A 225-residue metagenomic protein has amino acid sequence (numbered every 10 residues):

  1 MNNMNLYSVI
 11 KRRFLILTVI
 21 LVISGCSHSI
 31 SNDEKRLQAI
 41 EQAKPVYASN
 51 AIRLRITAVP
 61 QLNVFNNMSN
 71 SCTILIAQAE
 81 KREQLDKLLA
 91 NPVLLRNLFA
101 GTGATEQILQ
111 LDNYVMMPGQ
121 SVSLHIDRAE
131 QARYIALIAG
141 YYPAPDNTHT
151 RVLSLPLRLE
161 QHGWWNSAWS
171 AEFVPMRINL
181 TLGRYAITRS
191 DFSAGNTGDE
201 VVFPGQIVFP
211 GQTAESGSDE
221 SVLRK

Functional and structural regions predicted by a protein language model:
N2-L15: Bacterial N-terminal signal peptides that target proteins for export
V22-G25: C-terminal motif of bacterial Sec signal peptides marking the signal peptidase cleavage site
S27-I30: Bacterial signal peptide processing site
K35-T57: Post-signal peptide N-terminal segment of mature Sec-exported envelope proteins
A43-Y47, Q61-S69: Short, solvent-exposed beta-strand/turn "edge" segments of beta-rich domains on protein surfaces
L54-F65, K81: Short amphipathic, basic-aromatic surface patches that mediate peripheral association with negatively charged
T73, A77-N147: Structured domain cores in non-transmembrane regions
T150-K225: Glycine-rich, aromatic-bearing surface loops/beta-hairpins
